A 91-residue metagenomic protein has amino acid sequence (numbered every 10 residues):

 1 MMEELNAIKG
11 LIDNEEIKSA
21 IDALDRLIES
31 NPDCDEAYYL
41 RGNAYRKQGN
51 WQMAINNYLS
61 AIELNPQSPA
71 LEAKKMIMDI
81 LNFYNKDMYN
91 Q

Functional and structural regions predicted by a protein language model:
M1-M2, D35-E36, S68-P69: Helix-start (N-cap) detector for alpha-helical repeat units in TPR-like alpha-solenoids, especially tetratricopeptide
P32, N65-P66: Short coil turns that delineate tetratricopeptide repeat
